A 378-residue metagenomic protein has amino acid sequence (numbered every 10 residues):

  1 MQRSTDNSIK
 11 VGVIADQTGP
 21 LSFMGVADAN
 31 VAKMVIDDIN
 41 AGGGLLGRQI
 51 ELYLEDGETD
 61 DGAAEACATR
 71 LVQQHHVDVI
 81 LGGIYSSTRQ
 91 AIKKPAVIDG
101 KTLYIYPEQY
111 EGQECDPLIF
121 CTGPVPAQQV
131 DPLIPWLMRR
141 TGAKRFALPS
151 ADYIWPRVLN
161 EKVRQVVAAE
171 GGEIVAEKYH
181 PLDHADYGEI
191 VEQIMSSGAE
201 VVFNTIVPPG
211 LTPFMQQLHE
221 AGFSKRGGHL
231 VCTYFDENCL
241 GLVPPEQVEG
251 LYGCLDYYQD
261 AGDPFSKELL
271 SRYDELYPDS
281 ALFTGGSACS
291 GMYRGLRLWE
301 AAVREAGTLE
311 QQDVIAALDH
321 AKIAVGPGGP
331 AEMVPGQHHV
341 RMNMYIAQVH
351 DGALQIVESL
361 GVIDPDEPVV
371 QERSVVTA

Functional and structural regions predicted by a protein language model:
M1-A378: Extracytosolic ligand-binding ectodomains
